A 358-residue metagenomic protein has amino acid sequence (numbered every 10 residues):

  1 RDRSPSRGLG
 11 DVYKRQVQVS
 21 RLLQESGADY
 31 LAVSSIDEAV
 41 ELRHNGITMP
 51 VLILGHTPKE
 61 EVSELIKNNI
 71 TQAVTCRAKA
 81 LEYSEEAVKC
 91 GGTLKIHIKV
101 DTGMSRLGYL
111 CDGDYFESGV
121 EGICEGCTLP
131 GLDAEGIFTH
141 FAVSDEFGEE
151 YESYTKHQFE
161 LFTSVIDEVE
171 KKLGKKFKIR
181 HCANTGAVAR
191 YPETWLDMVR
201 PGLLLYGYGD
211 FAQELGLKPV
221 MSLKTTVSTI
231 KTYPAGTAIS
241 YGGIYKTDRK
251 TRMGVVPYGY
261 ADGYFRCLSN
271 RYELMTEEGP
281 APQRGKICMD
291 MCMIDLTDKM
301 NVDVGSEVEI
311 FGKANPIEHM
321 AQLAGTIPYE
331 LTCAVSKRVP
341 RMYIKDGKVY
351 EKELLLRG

Functional and structural regions predicted by a protein language model:
D2-L9, Y13: Single conserved hydrophobic/aromatic residue that forms the stacking wall/gate of nucleotide- or nucleobase-binding
R7, G46-L52, T93-K95, G174-R180: Short beta-strand/loop segments at the ligand-binding rim of alpha/beta enzyme cores
K14-A28, E41-M49, E64-N68, W195: Glycine-rich loop at the start of a catalytic domain that most often binds anionic cofactors/ligands
K14-S26, L81-G92, T102-T226, Y233-P234 (+2 more regions): Active-site loop/helix belt of alpha/beta enzymes
A28-V40, M49-E61, N69-A80: Catalytic beta/alpha-barrel core
L42, I137, V227, G305: Residue-level signal for inorganic ion chemistry
T232-G358: C-terminal accessory subdomain/extension
